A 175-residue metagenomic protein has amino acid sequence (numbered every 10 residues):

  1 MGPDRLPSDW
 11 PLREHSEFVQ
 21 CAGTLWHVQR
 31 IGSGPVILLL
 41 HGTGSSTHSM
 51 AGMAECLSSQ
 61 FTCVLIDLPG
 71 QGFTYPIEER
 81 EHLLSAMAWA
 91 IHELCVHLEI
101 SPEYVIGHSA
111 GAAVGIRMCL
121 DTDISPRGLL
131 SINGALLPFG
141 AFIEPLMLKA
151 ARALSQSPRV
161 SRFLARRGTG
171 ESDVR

Functional and structural regions predicted by a protein language model:
M1-I37, S59-F61, I100-S101: Alpha/beta-hydrolase fold catalytic core
V19-A22, L65-I106, A110: Active-site loop/oxyanion-hole signature of alpha/beta-hydrolase fold enzymes
T24-F73: Conserved HGGG/HGGXW glycine-rich cap/lid loop of the alpha/beta-hydrolase fold
I37-L40, V64, E103-H108, A112-L120: A generic "structured core" feature
S49-A51, T74-R80, G140-I143: Conserved catalytic-core motifs of eukaryotic protein kinase domains, centered on the activation segment
A51, H92, I116-L120: Short, hydrophobic alpha-helix immediately C-terminal to the catalytic nucleophile
I116, L120-D121, P126-P158: Flexible "cap/lid" loop of the alpha/beta hydrolase fold
A141-I143, P158-R175: Conserved alpha/beta-hydrolase catalytic His-Asp/Glu region
